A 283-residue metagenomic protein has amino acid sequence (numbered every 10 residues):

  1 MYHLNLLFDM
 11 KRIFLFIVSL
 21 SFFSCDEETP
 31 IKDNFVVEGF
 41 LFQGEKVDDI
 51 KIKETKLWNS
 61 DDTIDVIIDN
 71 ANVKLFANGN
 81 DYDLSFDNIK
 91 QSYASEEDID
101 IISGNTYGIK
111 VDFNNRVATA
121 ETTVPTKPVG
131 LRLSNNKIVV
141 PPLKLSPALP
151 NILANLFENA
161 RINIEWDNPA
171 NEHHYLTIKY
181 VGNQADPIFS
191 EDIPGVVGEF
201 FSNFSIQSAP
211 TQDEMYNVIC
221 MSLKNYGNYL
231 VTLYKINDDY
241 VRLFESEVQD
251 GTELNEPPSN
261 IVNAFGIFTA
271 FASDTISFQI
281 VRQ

Functional and structural regions predicted by a protein language model:
M1-F35: Bacterial Sec-dependent N-terminal signal peptides
C25-Q283: A sequence/structural signal for flexible, mid-protein segments enriched in small/helix-disrupting residues
